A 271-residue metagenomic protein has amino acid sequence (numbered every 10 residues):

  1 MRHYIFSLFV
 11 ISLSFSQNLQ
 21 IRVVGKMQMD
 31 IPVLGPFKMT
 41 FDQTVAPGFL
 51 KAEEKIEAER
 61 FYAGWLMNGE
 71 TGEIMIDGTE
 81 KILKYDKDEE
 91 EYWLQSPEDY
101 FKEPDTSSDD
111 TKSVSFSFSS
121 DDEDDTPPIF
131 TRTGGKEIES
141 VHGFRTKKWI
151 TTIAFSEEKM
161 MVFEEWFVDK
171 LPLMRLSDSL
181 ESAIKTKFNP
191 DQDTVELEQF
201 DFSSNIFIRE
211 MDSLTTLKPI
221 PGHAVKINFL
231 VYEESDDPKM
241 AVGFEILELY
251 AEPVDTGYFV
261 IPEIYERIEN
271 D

Functional and structural regions predicted by a protein language model:
M1-R2, F15-S16, A52: Intrinsically disordered, low-complexity regions enriched for glutamine and histidine
M1-Y4, G143: Positively charged n-region of N-terminal signal peptides that target proteins for export
H3-L13: Sec-dependent N-terminal signal peptides
N18-D271: Extended soluble regions of mature proteins
